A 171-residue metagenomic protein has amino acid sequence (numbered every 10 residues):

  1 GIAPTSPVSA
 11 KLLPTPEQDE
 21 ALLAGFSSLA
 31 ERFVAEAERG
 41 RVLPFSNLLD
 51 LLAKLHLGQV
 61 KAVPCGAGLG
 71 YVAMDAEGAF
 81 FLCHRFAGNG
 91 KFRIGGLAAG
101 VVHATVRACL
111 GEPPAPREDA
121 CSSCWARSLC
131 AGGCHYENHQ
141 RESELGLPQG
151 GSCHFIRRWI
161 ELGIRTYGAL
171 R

Functional and structural regions predicted by a protein language model:
G1-Y71, D75, N89-G90: Radical SAM enzyme [4Fe-4S]-AdoMet core and its adjacent flexible, acidic and glycine-rich loops/tails across
A87-R171: Flexible mid-to-C-terminal extensions adjoining Fe-S/redox cofactors in radical SAM and related proteins
